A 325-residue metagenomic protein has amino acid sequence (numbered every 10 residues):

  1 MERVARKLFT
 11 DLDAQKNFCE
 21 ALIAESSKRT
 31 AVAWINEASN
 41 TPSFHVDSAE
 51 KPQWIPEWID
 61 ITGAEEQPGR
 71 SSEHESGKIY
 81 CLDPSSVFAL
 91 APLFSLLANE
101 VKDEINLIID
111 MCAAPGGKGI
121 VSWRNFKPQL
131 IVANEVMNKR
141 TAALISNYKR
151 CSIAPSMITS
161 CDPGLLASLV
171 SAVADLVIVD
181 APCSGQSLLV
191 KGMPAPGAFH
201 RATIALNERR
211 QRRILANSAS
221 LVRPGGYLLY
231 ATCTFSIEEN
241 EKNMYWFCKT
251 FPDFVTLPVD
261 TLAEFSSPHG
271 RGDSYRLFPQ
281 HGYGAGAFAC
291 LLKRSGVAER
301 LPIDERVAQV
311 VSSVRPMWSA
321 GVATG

Functional and structural regions predicted by a protein language model:
M1-G325: S-adenosylmethionine
